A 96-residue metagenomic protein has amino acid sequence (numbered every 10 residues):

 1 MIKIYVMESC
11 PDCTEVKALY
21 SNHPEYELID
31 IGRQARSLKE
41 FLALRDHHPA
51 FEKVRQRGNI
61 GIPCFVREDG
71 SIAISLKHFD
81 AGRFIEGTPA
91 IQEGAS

Functional and structural regions predicted by a protein language model:
M1-I31: Local sequence-structure signature of Cys/Sec-based thiol-disulfide redox active-site neighborhoods
V16, S37-E40, S75: Amphipathic alpha-helical interface surfaces
A18-Y20, A43, F79-D80: Short, glycine/charged-enriched secondary-structure capping and boundary segments
E25-H48: Thiol-based oxidoreductase modules, predominantly thioredoxin-like and allied folds used for disulfide exchange
H48-V54: A polyampholytic, Gly/Pro-enriched intrinsically disordered region
V54-G61: Thiol/disulfide oxidoreductase modules built on the thioredoxin-like
G61-A73: A short, hydrophobic beta-strand/beta-hairpin element that forms part of a small beta-sheet core
G70-A95: C-terminal cap of thioredoxin/glutaredoxin-like
